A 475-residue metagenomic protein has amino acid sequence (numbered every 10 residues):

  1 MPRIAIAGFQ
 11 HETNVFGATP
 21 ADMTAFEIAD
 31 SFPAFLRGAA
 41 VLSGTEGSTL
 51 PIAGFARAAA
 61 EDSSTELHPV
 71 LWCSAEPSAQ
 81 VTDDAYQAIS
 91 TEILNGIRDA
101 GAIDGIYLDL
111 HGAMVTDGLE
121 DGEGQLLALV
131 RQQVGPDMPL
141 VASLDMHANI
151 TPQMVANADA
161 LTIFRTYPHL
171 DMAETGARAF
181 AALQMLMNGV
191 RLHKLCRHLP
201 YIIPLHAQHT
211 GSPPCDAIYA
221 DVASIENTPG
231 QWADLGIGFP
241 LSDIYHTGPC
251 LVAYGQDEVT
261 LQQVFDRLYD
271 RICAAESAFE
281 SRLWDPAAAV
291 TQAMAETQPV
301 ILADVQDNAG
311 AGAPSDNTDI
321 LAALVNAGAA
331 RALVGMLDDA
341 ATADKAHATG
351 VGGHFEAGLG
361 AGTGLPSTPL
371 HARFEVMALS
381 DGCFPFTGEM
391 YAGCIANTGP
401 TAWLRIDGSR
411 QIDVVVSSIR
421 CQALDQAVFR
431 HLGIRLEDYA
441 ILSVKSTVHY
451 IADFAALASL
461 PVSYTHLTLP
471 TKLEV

Functional and structural regions predicted by a protein language model:
P2-A56: N-terminal amphipathic/basic leader segments beginning at the initiator methionine
A5-E12, F16, F26-E27, A79 (+5 more regions): Active-site histidine-anchored catalytic micro-motif
H11-E12, P168, Q256-E258, Q306-A309 (+4 more regions): Short, glycine-/Ser/Thr-/acidic-enriched flexible segments
V190-P213: Internal, active-site/partner-interface "lid" segment
A207-D407, V415: Hard-cation-handling environments
I412-S463: A C-terminal functional module that forms or caps the active site or interfaces directly with catalytic machinery
T465-T471: Conserved small/polar residues in nucleotide/adenosyl-binding loops
